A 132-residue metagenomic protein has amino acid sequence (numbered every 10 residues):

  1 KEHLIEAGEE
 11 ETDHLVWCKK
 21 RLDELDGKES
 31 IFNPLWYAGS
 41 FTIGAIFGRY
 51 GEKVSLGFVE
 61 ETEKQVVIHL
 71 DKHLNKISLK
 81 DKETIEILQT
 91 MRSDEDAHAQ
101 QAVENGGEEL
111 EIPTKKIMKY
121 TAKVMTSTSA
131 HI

Functional and structural regions predicted by a protein language model:
K1-I132: Non-heme di-metal
